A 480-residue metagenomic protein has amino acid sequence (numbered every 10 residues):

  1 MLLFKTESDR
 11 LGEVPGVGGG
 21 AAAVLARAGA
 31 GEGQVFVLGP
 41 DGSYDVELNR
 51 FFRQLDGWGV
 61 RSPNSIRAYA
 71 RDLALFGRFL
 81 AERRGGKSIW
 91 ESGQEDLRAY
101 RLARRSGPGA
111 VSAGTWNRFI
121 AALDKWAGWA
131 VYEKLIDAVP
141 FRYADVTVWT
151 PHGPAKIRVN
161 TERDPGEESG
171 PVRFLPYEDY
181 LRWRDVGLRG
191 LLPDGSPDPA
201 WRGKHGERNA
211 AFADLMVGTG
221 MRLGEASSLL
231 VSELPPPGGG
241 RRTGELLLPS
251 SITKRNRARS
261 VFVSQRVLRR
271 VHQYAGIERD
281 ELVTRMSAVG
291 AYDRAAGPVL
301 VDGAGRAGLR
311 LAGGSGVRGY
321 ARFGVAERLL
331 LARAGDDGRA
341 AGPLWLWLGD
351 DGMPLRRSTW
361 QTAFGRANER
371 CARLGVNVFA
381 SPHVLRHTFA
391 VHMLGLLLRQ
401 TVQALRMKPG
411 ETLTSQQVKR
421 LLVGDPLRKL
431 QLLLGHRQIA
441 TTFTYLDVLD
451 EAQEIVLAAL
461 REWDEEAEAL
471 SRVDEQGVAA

Functional and structural regions predicted by a protein language model:
L3, A440-F443, E454-I455, A459-A480: C-terminal secondary-structure termini that scaffold catalytic or DNA-interacting sites
N49-S65, L73-R158, G190, P197-A200: N-terminal core-binding DNA-recognition domain of tyrosine recombinases/integrases
E133-D137, M216-R242: Short, charged phosphate-coordinating catalytic segments
I136-P193, I252-K254, D350: Flexible interdomain linker/hinge and immediately adjacent N-terminus of the catalytic tyrosine-recombinase domain
W149, S228-D336: Conserved tyrosine-mediated DNA breakage-rejoining catalytic core shared by Y-recombinases
L181, D185-L223, G424-P426: Basic, Lys/Arg- and aromatic-enriched nucleic-acid-binding interface segment
G244-P249, S381, K408-L449, I455-L460: Short functional hotspots where side chains directly engage DNA or cofactors
Q361-L432: Short, basic (Lys/Arg/His-rich) helix/loop patches that form interaction surfaces in the mid-to-C-terminal regions
